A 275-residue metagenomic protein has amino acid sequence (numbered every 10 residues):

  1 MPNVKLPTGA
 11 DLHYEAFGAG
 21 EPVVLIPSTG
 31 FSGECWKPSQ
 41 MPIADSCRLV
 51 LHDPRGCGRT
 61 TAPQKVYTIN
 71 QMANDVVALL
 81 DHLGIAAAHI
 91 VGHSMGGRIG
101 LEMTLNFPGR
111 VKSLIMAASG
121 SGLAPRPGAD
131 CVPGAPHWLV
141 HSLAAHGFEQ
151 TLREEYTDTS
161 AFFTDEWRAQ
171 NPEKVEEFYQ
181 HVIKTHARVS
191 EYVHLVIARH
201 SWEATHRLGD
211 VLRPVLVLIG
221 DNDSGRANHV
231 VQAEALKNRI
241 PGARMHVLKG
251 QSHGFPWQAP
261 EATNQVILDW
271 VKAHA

Functional and structural regions predicted by a protein language model:
L6-A62: Conserved HGGG/HGGXW glycine-rich cap/lid loop of the alpha/beta-hydrolase fold
V50-M95: Active-site loop/oxyanion-hole signature of alpha/beta-hydrolase fold enzymes
I99-M103: Hydrolases whose catalytic domains are alpha/beta-hydrolase-1, hotdog thioesterase, or metallo-beta-lactamase-like
L105, K112-F148: Flexible "cap/lid" loop of the alpha/beta hydrolase fold
Q150-R207: Conserved alpha/beta-hydrolase catalytic His-Asp/Glu region
V211, V217-I219: Short beta-strand/loop motif that positions the catalytic acidic residue of the alpha/beta-hydrolase fold
S224-Q232: Conserved alpha/beta-hydrolase "acid-adjacent" motif
G242-A275: Catalytic active-site module of serine/aspartate enzymes centered on a nucleophile-bearing elbow/loop
